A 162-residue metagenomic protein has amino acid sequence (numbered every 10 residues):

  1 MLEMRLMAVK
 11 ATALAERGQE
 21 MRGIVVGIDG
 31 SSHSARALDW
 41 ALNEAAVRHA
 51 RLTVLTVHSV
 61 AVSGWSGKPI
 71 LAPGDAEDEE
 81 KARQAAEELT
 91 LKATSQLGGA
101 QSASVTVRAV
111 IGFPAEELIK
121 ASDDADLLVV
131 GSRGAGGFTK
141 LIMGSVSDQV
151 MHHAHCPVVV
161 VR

Functional and structural regions predicted by a protein language model:
M1-E20, H33, V47, S95-L128: Structural beta-alpha unit
M1-L14, K120-R162: Gly/Ser-rich helix-loop-strand patches that form or flank binding pockets for ribonucleotide-derived cofactors
R5, A13-A72: Small/aliphatic-rich secondary-structure junction motif
I24, A41, L52, L118 (+2 more regions): Hydrophobic structural packing positions in well-ordered secondary structure
L55, T106-V110, V159: General small-molecule cofactor/ligand-binding pocket signal
A72-E88: A short acidic, glycine-rich active-site loop that binds or catalyzes chemistry on phosphate/adenosine moieties
A85-G99: N-terminal Rossmann-like dinucleotide/flavin-binding domain of flavoprotein oxidoreductases that bind FAD/FMN
